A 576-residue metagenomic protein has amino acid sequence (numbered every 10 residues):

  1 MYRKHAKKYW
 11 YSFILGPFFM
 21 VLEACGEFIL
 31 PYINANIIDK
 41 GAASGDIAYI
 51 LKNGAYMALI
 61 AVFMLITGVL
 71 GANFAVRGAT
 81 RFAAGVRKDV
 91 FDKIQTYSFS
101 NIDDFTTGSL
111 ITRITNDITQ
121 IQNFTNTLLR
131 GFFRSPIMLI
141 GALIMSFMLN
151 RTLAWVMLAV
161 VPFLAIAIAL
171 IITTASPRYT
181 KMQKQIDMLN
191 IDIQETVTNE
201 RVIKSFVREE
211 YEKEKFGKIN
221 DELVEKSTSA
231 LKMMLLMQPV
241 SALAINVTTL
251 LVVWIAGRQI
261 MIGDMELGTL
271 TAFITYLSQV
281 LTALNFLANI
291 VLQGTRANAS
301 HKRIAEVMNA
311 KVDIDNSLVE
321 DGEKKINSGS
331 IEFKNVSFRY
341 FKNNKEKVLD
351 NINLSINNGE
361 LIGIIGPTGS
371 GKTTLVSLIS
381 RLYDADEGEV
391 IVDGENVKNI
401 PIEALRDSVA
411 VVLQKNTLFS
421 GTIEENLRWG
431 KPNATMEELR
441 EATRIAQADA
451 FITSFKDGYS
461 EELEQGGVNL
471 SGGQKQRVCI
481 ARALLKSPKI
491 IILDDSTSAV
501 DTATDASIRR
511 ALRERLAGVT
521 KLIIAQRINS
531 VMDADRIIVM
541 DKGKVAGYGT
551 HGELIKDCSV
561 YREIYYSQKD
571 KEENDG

Functional and structural regions predicted by a protein language model:
M1-K8, L110: A short amphipathic helical element positioned immediately N-terminal to and/or at the very start of a transmembrane
K7-L70, F74, F147-T152, G263-L267: Transmembrane helix-loop-helix hairpins at lipid-water interfaces of multipass membrane proteins, especially the type-1
K8, F74, T96-S100, N116-T125 (+7 more regions): An intracellular "coupling" helix at the cytosolic face of ABC transporter transmembrane type-1 domains
F18, G26, L30, T67 (+4 more regions): Hydrophobic alpha-helical transmembrane segments of ABC transporter permease domains
A43-K52, M145-A159, S229-R303, V307-M308: Helix-loop-helix
S44-G45, T80, K88-T112, N116-I118 (+7 more regions): Short intracellular "coupling" helices and adjacent cytoplasmic loop segments at the cytosolic face of multi-pass
K324-G576: ABC-type nucleotide-binding domain
